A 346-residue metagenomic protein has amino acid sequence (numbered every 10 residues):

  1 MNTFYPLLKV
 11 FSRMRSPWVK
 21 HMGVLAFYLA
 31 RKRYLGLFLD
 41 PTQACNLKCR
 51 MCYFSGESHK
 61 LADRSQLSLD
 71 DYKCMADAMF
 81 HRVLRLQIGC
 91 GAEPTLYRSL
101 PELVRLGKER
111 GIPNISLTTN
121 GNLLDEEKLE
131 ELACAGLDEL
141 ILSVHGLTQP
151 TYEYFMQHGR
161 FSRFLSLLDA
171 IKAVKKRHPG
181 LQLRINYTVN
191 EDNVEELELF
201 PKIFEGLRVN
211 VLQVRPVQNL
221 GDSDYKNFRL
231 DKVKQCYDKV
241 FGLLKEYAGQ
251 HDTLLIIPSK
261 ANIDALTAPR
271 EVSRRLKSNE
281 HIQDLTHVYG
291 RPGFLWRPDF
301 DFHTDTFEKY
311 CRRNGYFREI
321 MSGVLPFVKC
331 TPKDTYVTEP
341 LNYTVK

Functional and structural regions predicted by a protein language model:
T3-E139, P150, Y154-H158, S162 (+6 more regions): Conserved alpha-helical substructure of the radical SAM core
D40, A62, L67, E130-V345: Radical SAM enzyme [4Fe-4S]-AdoMet core and its adjacent flexible, acidic and glycine-rich loops/tails across
